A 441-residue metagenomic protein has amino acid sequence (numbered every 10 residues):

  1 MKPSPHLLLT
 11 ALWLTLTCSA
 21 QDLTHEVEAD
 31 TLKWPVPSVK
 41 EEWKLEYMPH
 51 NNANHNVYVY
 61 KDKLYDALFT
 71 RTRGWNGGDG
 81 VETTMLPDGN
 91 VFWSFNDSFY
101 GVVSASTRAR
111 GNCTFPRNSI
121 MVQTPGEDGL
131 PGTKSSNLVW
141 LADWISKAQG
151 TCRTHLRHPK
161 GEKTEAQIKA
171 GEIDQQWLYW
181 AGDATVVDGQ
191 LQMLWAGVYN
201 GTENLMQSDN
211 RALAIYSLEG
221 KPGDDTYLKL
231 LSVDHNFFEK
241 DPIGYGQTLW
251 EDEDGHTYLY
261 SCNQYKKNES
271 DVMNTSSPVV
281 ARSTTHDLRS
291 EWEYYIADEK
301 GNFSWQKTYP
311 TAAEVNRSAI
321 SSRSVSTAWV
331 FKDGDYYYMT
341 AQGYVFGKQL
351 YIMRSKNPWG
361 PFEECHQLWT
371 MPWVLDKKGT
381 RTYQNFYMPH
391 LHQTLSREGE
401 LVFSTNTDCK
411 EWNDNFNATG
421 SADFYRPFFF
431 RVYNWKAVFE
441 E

Functional and structural regions predicted by a protein language model:
M1-T24: Bacterial Sec-dependent N-terminal signal peptides
L7, L12, W75, T226-Y227: Residues at the start of alpha-helices and the adjacent loop-to-helix junctions
T15-S19, G80, A181, S277 (+3 more regions): A generic alpha-helix preference that emphasizes hydrophobic side chains
L23-G74, M85-D174, V186-E239, E253-S321 (+3 more regions): Beta-rich carbohydrate-recognition and catalytic domains
G77-G78, L178-Y179, N210, K348-L350 (+1 more regions): Short, surface-exposed coil-to-beta transition loops
D79-E82, Q176, W180-T185, Y245-L249 (+2 more regions): Beta-propeller and closely related beta-sheet repeat lectin domains
D241-G244, S321-V325: A Trp-anchored, charged/polar loop motif used as the substrate-binding/catalytic surface of acyl/ester-handling
